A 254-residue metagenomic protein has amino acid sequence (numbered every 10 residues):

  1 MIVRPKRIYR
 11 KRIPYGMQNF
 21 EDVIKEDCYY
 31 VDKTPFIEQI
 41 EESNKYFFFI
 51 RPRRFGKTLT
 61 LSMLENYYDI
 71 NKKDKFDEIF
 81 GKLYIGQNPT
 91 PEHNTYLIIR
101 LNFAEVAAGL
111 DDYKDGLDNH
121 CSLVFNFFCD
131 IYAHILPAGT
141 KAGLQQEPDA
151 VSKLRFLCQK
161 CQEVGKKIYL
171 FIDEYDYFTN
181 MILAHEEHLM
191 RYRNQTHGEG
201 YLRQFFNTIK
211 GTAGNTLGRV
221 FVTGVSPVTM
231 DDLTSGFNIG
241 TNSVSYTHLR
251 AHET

Functional and structural regions predicted by a protein language model:
Y15-P35: N-terminal pre-Walker A segment at the start of P-loop NTPase domains
K57: Conserved lysine of the Walker
Y67-F76: Post-Walker A helix-loop "phosphate-sensing" segment adjacent to the P-loop in P-loop NTPases
I79-N126: P-loop NTPase motor core
L157, C161, R191-L217: Substrate-engagement module of ASCE P-loop NTPases
F171, R219-V225: Structural recognition of the conserved hydrophobic beta-strand(s) that form the central parallel beta-sheet of P-loop
T229-N242: Short regulatory helix/loop adjacent to the ATP-binding pocket of P-loop NTPases
T247-T254: Conserved small/polar residues in nucleotide/adenosyl-binding loops
